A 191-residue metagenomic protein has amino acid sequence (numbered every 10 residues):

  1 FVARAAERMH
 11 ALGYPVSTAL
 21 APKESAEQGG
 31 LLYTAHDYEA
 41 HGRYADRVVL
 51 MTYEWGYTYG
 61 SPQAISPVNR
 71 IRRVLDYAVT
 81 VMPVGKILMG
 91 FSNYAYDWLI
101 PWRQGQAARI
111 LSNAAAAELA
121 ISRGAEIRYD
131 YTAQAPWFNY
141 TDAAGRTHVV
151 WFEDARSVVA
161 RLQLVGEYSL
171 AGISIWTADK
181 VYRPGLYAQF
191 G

Functional and structural regions predicted by a protein language model:
V2-A120: Substrate-binding surface in catalytic domains of secreted glycosidases
A11, E39, E54, D97 (+5 more regions): Compositionally biased, intrinsically disordered low-complexity regions enriched in proline and serine
G30-E39, E153-G166: Short, acidic/polar
I65-R72, F152-V159, K180: Soluble non-cytosolic domains of exported or imported proteins
P67, P83, S112, D130 (+2 more regions): Alpha-helix initiation/capping motif
F91-Q163: Glycan-binding loop/region signatures in secreted carbohydrate-active enzymes
S157-G191: Acidic/aromatic/glycine-rich contiguous surface patches that form carbohydrate-binding/processing clefts and analogous
